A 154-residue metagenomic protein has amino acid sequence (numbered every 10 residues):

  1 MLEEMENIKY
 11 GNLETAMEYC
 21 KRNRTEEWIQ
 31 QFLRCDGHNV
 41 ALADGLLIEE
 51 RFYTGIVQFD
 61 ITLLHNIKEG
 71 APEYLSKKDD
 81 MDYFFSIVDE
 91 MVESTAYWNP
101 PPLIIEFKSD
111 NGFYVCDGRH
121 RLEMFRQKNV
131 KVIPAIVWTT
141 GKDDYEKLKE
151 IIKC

Functional and structural regions predicted by a protein language model:
M1-V40: N-terminal extension/subdomain marker
E4, E49-C116, R126: Short alpha-helix boundary/capping and kink motifs at helix termini
I8-G11, R24, F59, D79 (+1 more regions): Short coil/turn linker and secondary-structure boundary residues
T15, W28, Y83-E90, K147: Exposed alpha-helical structural elements
T15-M17, D44, Y114: Helix-centric, low-specificity signal for extended rod-like, repetitive segments
E18-T25, R34-H38, E69, D89 (+2 more regions): Generic surface-pattern signal
C20-T25, W98-C154: A short, basic-hydrophobic beta/loop patch
D36-G37, D44-L46, E50: N-terminal trafficking/processing presequences and adjacent post-cleavage segments of proteins routed to secretion
